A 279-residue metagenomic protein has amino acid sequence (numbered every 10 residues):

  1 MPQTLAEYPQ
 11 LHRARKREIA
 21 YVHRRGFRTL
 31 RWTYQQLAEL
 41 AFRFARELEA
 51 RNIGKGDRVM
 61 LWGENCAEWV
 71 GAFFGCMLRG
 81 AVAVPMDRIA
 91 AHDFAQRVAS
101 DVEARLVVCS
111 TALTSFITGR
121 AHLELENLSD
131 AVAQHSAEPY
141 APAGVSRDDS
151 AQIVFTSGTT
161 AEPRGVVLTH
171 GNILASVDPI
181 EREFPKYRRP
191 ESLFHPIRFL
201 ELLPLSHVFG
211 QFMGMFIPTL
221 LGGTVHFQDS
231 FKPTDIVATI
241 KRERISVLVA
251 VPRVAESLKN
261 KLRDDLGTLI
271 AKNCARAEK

Functional and structural regions predicted by a protein language model:
M1-Y21, E39, A151: A short N-terminal helical cap/helix-turn-helix that marks the beginning of AMP-binding/adenylate-forming
R17-I19, E138-F155, A161-E162, R188-R198: Conserved pre-ATP/AMP-binding loop-to-beta segment of ANL
Y21-C66, V70-F74, A91-Q96: Conserved AMP-binding/adenylate-forming core of the ANL superfamily
G26-F27, A112-R147, L262-K279: ANL superfamily adenylate-forming
R31-Q35, A151-D178: Conserved AMP-binding A3 loop
R58, E64-V84, R88-H92, D101-L106 (+3 more regions): A short helix-loop-beta submotif of the ANL/AMP-binding
L174-R198, L205-K279: Conserved AMP-binding/adenylation subdomain of ANL enzymes
